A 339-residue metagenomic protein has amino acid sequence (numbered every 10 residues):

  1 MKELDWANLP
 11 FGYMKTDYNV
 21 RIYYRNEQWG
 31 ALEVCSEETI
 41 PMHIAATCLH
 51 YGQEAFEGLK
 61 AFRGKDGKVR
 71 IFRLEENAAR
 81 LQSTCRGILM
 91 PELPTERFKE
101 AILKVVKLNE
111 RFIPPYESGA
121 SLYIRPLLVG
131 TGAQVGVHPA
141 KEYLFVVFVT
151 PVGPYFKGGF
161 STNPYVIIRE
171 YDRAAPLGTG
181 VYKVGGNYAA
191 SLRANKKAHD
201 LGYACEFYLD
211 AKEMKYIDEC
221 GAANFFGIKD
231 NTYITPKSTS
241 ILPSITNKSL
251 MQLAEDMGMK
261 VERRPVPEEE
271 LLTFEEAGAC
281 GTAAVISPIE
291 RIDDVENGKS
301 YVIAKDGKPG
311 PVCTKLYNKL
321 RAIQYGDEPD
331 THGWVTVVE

Functional and structural regions predicted by a protein language model:
M1-V105, L127, Q134-E339: Helix-start/capping segments and mature chain N-termini
T95, V105-G119: Charged, gly/pro-rich active-site loop segments
P115-V129: Extended, Lys/Arg-enriched charged tracts that mediate electrostatic binding to polyanionic substrates
